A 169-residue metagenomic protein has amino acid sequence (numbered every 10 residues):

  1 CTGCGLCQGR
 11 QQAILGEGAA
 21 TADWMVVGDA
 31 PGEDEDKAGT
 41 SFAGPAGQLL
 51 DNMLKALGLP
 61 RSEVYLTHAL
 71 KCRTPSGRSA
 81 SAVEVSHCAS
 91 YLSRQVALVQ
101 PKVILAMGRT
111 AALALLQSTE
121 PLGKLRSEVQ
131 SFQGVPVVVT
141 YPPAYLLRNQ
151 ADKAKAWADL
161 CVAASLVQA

Functional and structural regions predicted by a protein language model:
C1-A169: A polyanion-binding, active-site-adjacent surface
